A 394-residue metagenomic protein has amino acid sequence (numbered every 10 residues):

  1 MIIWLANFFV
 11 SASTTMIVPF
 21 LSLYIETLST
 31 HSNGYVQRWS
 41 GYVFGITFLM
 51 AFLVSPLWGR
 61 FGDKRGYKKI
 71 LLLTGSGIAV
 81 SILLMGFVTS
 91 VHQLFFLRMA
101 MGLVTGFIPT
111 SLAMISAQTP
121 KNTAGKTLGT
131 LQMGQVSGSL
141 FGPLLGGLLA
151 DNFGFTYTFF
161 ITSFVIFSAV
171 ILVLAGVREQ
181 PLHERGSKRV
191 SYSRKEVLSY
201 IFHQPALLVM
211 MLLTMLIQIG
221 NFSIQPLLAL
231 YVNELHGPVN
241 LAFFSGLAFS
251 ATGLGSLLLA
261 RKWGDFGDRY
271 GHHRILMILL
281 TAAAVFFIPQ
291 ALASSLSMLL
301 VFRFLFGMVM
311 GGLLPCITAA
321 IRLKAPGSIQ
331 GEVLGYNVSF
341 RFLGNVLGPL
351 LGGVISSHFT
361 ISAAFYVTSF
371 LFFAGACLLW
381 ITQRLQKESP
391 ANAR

Functional and structural regions predicted by a protein language model:
M1-L23, T27, Q204-N221, F304: Pair of pore-lining "gating" transmembrane helices in MFS-fold secondary transporters
F20-Q37, L227-F243: Short amphipathic helix-loop junctions that connect adjacent transmembrane helices in Major Facilitator Superfamily/SLC
F48-P56, G106, S139-L140, G253-R261 (+1 more regions): Residue-level signature of mid-helix packing/kink "hotspots" within the transmembrane helices of 12-pass Major
F52-T89, G267-H273: Conserved MFS/SLC helix-loop-helix module at the cytosolic interface between two early adjacent transmembrane helices
S81, H92-A100, F286, S297-L305: Paired small-residue
L97-Q135, A320: Cytoplasmic helix-loop-helix junction between adjacent transmembrane helices in 12-TM secondary transporters
T158-A175, F365-I381: Symmetry-related core transmembrane helices of the 12-TM Major Facilitator Superfamily/SLC fold
E179-M210: Juxtamembrane intracellular "pre-TM" segments in multi-pass secondary transporters
